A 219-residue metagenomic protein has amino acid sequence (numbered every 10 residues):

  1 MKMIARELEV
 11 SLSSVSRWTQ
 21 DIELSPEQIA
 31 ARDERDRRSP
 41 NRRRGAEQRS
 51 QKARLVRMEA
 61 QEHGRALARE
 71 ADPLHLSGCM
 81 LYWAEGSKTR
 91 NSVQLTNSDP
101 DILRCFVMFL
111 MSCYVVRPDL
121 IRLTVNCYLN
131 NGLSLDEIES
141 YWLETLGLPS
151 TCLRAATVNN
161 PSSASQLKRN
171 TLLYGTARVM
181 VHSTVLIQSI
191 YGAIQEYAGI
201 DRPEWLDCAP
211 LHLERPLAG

Functional and structural regions predicted by a protein language model:
I4-L8: Short alpha-helical "recognition helix" segments of helix-turn-helix
S13-D36: Short, solvent-exposed alpha-helical "recognition" segments
E23, A84-K88, N131: Short alpha-helix boundary/capping elements
P40-C105: Helix-turn-helix/homeodomain-like alpha-helical modules used for DNA recognition and transcription-factor dimerization
L81-E85, M111-V116, Q166-T171: Short, flexible, solvent-exposed loop/turn segments with mixed acidic/basic and small polar residues
N91-N131, L135: Conserved, aromatic- and glycine-enriched, well-ordered alpha/beta core segments that occur as contiguous structural
R117-R122, C127-G219: C-terminal regulatory/effector modules of DNA-binding transcriptional regulators
